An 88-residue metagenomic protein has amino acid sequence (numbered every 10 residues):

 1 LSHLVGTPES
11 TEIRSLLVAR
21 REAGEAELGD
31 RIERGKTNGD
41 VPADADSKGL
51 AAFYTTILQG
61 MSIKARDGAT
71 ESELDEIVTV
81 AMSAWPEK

Functional and structural regions predicted by a protein language model:
L1-S15: Amphipathic alpha-helical segments used for helix-helix packing
T11-N38, K48-G49: Amphipathic alpha-helical packing segments from all-alpha helical-bundle domains
R20-G24, L28, Y54, I77 (+1 more regions): Hydrophobic/aromatic residues within well-ordered alpha-helical segments
R34, Y54-E71, A84-K88: Amphipathic C-terminal alpha-helical segment
S47-T55: Short, well-structured alpha-helical segments
L50, L74-I77: Hydrophobic alpha-helical packing elements
